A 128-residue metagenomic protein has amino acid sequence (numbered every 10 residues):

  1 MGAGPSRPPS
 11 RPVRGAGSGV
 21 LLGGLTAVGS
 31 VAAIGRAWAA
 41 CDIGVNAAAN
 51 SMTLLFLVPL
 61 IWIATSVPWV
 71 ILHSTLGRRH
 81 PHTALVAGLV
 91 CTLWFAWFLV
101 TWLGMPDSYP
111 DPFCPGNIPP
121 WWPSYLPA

Functional and structural regions predicted by a protein language model:
G2-A16, G35-R36, I63-G88: Cytoplasmic membrane-interface segments at the C-terminal ends of transmembrane helices
G2-A49: Membrane-associated alpha-helix detector
S6, F56, F95-F98, F113: Phenylalanine-focused residue identity feature
S6-V13, L60, D107, F113 (+1 more regions): Generic low-complexity segments that are intrinsically disordered, proline-rich and/or Lys/Arg-biased
G17-G24, P81-L99: Transmembrane alpha-helical segments of multi-pass membrane proteins
T26-A33, V58-V67, V90-G104: Alpha-helical transmembrane segments and immediately adjacent membrane-interfacial amphipathic helices
R36-L55, T101-A128: Interfacial non-cytosolic loop connecting adjacent transmembrane helices
N46-R78, T92-L93: Alpha-helical transmembrane segments and their immediate interhelical/interface regions in integral membrane proteins
